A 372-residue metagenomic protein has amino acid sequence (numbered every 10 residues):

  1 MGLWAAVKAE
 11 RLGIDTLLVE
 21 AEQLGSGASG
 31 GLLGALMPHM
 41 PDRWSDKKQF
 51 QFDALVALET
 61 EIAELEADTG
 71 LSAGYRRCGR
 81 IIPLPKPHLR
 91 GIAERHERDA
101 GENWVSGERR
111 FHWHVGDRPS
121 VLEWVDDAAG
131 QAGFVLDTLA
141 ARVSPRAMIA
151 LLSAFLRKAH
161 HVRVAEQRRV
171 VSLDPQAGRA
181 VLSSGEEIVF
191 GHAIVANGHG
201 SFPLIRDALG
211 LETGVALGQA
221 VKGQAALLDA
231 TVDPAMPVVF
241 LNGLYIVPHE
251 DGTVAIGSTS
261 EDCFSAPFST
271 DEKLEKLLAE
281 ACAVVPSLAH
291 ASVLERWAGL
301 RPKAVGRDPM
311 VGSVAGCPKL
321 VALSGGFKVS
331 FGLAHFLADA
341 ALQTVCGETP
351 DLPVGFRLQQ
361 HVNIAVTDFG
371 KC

Functional and structural regions predicted by a protein language model:
M1-L12, A21, G30-M40, L71-R76 (+1 more regions): Active-site substrate-recognition segment that forms the wall of the catalytic cavity or substrate channel
K8-R11, E22-R80, R90-E97, E102: Conserved FAD-binding subdomain of flavin-dependent enzymes
L17: Conserved beta-strand positions in the Rossmann-like core of class I SAM-dependent methyltransferases
A67-D68, A73-A159, S172, K303-A304: Flavin (FAD/FMN) cofactor-binding and adjacent substrate-gating region of FAD-dependent oxidoreductase domains
R163-R179: A conserved short coil-to-beta-strand element within the FAD-binding core of flavoproteins
S183-H192: Core beta-strand elements of the Rossmann-like FAD/NAD(P) dinucleotide-binding domain in flavoenzyme oxidoreductases
S287, A291-C372: C-terminal catalytic lobe of FAD-dependent flavoproteins
